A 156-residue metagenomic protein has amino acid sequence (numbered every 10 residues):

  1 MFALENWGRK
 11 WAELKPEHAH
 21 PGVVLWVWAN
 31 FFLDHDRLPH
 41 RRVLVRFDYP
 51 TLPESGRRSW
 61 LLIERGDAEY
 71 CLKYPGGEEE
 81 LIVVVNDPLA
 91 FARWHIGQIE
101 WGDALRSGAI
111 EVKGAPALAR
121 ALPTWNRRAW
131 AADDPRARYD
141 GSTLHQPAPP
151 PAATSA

Functional and structural regions predicted by a protein language model:
F2-A156: Feature captures hydrophobic
